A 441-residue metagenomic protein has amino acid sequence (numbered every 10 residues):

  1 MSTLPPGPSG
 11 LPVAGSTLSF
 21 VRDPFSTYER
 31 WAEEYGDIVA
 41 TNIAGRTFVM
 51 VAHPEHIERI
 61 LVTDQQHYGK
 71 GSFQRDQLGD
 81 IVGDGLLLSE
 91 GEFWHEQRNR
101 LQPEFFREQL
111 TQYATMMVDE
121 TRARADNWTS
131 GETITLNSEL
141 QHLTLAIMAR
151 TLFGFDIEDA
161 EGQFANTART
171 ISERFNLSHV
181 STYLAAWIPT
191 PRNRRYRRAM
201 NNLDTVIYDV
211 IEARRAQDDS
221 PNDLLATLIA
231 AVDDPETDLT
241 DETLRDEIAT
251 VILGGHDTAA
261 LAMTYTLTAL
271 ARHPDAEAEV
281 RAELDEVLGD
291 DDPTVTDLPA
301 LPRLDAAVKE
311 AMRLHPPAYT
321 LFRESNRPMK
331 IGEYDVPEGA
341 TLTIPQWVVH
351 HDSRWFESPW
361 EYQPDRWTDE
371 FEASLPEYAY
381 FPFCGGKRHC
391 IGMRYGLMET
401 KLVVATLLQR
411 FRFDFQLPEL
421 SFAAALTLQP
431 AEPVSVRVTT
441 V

Functional and structural regions predicted by a protein language model:
M1-E96, T111-R124, L143, F155-D159 (+2 more regions): N-terminal membrane-proximal hinge/A-helix region immediately C-terminal to the signal-anchor transmembrane segment
P5-G10, A114, V118, D219-A226 (+6 more regions): Cytochrome P450 I-helix active-site segment
T17-G36, D291-G332: Conserved cytochrome P450 K-helix E-x-x-R motif and the immediately C-terminal K′/meander segment
Q66, F322, I344-F371: Conserved cytochrome P450 K-helix/beta-meander segment immediately N-terminal to the heme-binding cysteine loop
K70-R75, F93-W94, Q109-L261: Cytochrome P450 heme-thiolate monooxygenase catalytic core
T258-A271, V403: Short, small-residue alpha-helix embedded
P274-A276, A373-L375, M393-Q429: Cytochrome P450 heme-binding "Cys pocket" and the immediately downstream C-terminal segment
